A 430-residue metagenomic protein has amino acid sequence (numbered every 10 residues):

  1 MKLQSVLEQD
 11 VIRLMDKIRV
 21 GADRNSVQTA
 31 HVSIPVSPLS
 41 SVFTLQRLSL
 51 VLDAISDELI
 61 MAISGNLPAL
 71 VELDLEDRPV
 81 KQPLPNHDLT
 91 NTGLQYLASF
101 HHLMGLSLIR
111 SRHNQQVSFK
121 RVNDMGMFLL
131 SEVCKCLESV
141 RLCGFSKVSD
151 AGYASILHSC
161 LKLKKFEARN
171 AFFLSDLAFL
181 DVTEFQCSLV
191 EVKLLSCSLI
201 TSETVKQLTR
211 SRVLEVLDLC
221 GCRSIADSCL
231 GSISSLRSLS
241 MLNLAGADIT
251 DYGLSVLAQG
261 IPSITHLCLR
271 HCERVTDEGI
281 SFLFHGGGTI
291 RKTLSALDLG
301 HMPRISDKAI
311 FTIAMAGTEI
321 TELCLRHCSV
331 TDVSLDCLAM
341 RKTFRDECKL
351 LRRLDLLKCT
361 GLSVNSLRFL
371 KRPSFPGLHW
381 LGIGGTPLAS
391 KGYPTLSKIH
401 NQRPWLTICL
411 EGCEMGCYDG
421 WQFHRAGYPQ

Functional and structural regions predicted by a protein language model:
M1-K2: Short hydrophobic alpha-helical "box" of cullin-RING ligase substrate receptors that recruits the CRL scaffold
S5-V51, D57-A62, N66, D74-C136 (+3 more regions): C-terminal capping region of solenoid repeat domains
